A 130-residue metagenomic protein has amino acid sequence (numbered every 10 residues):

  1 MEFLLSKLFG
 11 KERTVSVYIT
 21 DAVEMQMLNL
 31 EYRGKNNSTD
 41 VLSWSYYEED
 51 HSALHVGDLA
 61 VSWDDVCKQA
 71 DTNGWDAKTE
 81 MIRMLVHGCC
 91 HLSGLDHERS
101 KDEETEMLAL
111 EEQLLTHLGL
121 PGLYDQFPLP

Functional and structural regions predicted by a protein language model:
M1-I82, C89-P130: An acidic/histidine-cluster motif and surrounding catalytic segment that typifies divalent-metal-assisted enzyme active
